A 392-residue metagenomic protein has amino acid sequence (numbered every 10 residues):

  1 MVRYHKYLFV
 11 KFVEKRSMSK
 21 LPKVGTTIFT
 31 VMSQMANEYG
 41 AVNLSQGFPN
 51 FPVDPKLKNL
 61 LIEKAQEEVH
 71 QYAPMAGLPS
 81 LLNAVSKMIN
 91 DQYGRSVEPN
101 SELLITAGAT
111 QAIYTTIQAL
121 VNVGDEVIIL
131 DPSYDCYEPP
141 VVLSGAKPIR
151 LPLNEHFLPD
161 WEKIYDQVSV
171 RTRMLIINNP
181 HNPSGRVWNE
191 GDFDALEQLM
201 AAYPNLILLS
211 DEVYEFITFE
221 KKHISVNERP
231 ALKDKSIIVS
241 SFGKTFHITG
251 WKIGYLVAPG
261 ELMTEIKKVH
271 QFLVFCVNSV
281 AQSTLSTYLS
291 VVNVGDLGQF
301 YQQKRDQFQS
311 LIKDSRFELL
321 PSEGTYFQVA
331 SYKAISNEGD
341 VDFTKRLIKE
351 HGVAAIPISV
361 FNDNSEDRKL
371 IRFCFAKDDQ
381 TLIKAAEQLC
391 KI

Functional and structural regions predicted by a protein language model:
K6, E14-G108, T115, L289-V291: N-terminal small-domain helix-loop-helix segment of the aminotransferase-like
K87, R346-A355, F361-I392: PLP-dependent enzyme catalytic core of the Aspartate aminotransferase-like
V97-L103, V123-E126, R171, K233-S236: Short acidic capping loops at alpha-helix termini that bridge into adjacent secondary structure
A119-I177, E190: PLP-dependent aminotransferase-like
E155, Y301-Q302, R316-E350: Conserved PLP-binding catalytic core of the aspartate aminotransferase-like
E155-E220: Active-site phosphate-binding strand-loop segment of PLP-dependent enzymes
K235-K313, F317-G324: PLP-dependent aminotransferase class I/II
